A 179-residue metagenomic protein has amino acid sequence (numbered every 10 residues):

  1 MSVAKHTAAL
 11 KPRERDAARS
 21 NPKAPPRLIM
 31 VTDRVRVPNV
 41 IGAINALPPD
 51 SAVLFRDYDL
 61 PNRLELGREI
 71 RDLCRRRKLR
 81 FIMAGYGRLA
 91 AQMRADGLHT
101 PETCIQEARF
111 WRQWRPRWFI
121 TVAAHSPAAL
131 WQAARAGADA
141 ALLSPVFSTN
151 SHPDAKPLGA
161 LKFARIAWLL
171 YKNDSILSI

Functional and structural regions predicted by a protein language model:
M1-H99, T103-I105, W114-D139, A155 (+2 more regions): Conserved N-terminal beta1-alpha1 strand-loop-helix module at the mouth
C104-E107, N150: A short, polar/charged loop-to-alpha-helix boundary motif
W111: Phosphate-handling DNA/RNA-contact segment within nucleic-acid enzymes
A140-I179: Active-site/ligand-binding-proximal alpha/beta "capping" segment
